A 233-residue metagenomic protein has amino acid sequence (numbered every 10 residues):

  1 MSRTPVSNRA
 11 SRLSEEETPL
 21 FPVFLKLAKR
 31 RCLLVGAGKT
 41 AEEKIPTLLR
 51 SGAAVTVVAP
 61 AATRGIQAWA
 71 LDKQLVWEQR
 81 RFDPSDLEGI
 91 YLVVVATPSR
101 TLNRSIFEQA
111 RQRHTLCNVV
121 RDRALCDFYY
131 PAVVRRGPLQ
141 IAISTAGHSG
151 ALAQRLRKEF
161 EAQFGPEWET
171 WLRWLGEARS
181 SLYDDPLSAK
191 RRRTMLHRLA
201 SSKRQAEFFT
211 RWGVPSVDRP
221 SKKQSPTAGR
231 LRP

Functional and structural regions predicted by a protein language model:
M1-W69: Hydrophobic, well-ordered beta-alpha structural blocks that scaffold small-molecule cofactor pockets
G38-T40, T101, G147: Residue-level detector of alpha-helix initiation sites
V55, W77, L116-C117: Hydrophobic beta-strand scaffold residues
A59, W77-R81, R121: Short loop/edge segments at beta-strand edges and connector loops that shape dinucleotide/nucleotide cofactor-binding
A70-E88: Glycine-rich, highly charged phosphate/nucleotide-binding loops
L92-T97, N103-Y130: ADP-ribose/adenylate-binding Rossmann-like module
V119-E169: E1/E1-like adenylate-forming module used to activate ubiquitin-like modifiers and sulfur-carrier proteins
G147-P226, R230-P233: An accessory alpha-helical subdomain
